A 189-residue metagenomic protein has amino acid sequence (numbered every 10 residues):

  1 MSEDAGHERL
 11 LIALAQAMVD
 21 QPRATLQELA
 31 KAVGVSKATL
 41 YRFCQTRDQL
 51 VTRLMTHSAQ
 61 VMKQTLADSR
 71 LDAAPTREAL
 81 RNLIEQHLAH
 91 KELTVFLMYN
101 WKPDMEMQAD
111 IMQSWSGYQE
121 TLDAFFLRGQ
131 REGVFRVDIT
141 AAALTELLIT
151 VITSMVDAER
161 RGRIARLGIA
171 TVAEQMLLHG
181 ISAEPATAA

Functional and structural regions predicted by a protein language model:
M1-E8, P185-A189: N-terminal intrinsically disordered/low-complexity leader segments
D4-K31: Short, amphipathic alpha-helix enriched in basic
M18-R23, Y41-T52: HTH DNA-binding helix-turn interface
V33-G34, Q45: Central "turn" residue of the DNA-binding helix-turn-helix
A38: Key DNA-contact positions within bacterial/archaeal DNA-binding proteins
R53, Q64-E92: Hydrophobic alpha-helical connector segments
R81-A109: Amphipathic alpha-helical segments used for helix-helix packing
Y99, M112, R131-Q175, A186-A189: Hydrophobic/aromatic-rich alpha-helical bundle segments in the mid-to-C-terminal region
